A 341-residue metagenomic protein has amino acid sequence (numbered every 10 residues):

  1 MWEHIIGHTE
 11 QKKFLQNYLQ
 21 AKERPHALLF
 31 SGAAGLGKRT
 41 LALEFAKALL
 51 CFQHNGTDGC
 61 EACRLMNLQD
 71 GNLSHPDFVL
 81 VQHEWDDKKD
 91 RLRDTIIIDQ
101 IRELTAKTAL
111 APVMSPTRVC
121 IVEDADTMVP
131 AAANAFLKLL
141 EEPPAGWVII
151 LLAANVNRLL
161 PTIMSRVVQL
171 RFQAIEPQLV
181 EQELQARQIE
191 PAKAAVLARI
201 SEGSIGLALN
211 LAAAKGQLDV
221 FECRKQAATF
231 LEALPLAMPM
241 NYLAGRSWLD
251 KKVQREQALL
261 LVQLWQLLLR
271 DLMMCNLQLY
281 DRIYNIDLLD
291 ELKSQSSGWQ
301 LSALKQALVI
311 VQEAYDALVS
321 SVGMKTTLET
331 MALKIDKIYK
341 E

Functional and structural regions predicted by a protein language model:
M1-A48, G56, R64-L68, A145-W147 (+2 more regions): Charged, glycine-rich active-site and insertion segments that engage polyanionic ligands
L15-L19, T95-V119, T127, A135-K138: Conserved alpha-helical scaffold flanking the Walker A/P-loop in AAA+ ATPase domains
E23-R24, G71-P76, V113-P116, P143-G146: Short loop/turn elements that form and flank the Walker-type P-loop nucleotide-binding site in RecA-like NTPase cores
D58-K88: AAA+/P-loop NTPase substrate/partner-engagement loops
K88-I97, A125, Q169: Flexible beta-alpha connector loops of hexameric P-loop NTPases
A109, N134-L151: Conserved catalytic/switch belt of AAA+ P-loop NTPases
V119-I121, I150: Structural motif
V129-A131, P161: Conserved D-loop-proximal element of ABC-family nucleotide-binding domains
